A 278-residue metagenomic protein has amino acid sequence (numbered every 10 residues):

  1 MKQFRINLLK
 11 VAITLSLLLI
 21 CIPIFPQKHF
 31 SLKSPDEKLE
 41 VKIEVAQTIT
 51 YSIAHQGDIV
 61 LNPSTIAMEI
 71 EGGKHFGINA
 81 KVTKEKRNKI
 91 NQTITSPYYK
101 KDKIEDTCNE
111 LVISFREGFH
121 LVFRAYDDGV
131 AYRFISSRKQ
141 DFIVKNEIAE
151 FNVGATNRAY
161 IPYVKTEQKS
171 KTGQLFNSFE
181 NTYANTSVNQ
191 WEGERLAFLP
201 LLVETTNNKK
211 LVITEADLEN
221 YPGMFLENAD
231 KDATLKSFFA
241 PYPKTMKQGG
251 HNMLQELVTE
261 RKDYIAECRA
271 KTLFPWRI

Functional and structural regions predicted by a protein language model:
M1-H29: Bacterial Sec-dependent N-terminal signal peptides
H29-I278: N-terminal accessory beta-strand-rich subdomains and adjacent acidic, glycine-rich linkers that precede catalytic cores
